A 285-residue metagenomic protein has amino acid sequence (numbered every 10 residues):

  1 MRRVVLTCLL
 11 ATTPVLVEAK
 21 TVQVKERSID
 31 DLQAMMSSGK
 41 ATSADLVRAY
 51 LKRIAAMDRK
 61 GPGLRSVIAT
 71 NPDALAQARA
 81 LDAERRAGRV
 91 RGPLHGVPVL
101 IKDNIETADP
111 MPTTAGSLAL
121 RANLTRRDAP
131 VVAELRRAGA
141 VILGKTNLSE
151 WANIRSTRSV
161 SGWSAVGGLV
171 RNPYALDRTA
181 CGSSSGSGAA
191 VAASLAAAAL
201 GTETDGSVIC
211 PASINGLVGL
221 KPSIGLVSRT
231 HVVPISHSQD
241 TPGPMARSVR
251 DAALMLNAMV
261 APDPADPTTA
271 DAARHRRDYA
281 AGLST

Functional and structural regions predicted by a protein language model:
M1-V5: Bacterial N-terminal signal peptides that target proteins for export
T7-P14: Bacterial N-terminal signal peptides
L16-K20: Signal peptide processing junction and immediate N-terminal pro/mature segment of secreted/exported proteins
T21-D205, S223: Gly/Ser-rich catalytic/binding loops embedded in alpha/beta enzyme cores
R136, V191-A192, I214-L217, M259: Mature extracellular/periplasmic domains of secretome proteins
R155, A212, L256: Short, flexible helix/strand-to-coil boundary loops that buttress conserved ligand/catalytic motifs in alpha/beta
T204-T230: Glycine/threonine-rich beta-strand-loop-alpha-helix active-site module that forms ligand/phosphate-binding
K221-T285: A short helix-breaking turn/cap at a secondary-structure junction
